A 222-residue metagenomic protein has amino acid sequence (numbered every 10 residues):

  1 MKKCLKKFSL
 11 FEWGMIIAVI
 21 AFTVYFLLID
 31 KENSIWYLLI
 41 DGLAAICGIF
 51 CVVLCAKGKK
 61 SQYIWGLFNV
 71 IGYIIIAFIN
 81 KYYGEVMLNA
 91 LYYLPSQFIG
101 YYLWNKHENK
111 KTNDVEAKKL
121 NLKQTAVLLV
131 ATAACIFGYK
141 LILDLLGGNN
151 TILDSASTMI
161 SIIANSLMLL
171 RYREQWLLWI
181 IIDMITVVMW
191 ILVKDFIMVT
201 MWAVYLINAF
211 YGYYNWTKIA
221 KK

Functional and structural regions predicted by a protein language model:
M1-I17, L120-A126: N-terminal membrane topogenic signal
S9-T23, A44, V130-A133: Alpha-helical transmembrane segments
V24-L38, A56-G58: Short, hydrophobic transmembrane alpha-helix segments
L28-E32, I75-V86, L141-N149, I191-I197: Helix-coil boundary and interhelical linker segments in multi-pass alpha-helical membrane proteins
A45-V53, G72-I75, L91-Y102, M159-A164 (+2 more regions): Alpha-helical transmembrane segments and their membrane-interface exit regions
V53-W65, S166-L178: Membrane-helix interface "capping/anchor" motifs
L88-S157: Membrane-proximal helix-loop-helix units in multi-pass membrane proteins
M168-K222: C-terminal transmembrane-bundle signature of multipass membrane proteins, characterized by strong activation on
